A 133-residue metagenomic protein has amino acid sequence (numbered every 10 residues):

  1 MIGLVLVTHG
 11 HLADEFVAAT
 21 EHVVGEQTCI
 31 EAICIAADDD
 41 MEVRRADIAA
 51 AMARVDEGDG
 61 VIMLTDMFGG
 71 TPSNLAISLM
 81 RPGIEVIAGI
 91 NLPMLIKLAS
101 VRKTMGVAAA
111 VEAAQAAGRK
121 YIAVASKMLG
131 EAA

Functional and structural regions predicted by a protein language model:
M1-A133: N-terminal loops that bind phosphate or other acidic moieties and the adjacent beta-alpha structural core
